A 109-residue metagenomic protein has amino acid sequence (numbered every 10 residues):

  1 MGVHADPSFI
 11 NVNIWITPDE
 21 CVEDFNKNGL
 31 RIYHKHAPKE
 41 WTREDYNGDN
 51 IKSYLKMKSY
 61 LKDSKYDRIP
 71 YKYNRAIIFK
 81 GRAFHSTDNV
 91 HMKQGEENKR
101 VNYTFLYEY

Functional and structural regions predicted by a protein language model:
M1-Y109: Catalytic core of non-heme Fe(II) oxygenases with the double-stranded beta-helix
